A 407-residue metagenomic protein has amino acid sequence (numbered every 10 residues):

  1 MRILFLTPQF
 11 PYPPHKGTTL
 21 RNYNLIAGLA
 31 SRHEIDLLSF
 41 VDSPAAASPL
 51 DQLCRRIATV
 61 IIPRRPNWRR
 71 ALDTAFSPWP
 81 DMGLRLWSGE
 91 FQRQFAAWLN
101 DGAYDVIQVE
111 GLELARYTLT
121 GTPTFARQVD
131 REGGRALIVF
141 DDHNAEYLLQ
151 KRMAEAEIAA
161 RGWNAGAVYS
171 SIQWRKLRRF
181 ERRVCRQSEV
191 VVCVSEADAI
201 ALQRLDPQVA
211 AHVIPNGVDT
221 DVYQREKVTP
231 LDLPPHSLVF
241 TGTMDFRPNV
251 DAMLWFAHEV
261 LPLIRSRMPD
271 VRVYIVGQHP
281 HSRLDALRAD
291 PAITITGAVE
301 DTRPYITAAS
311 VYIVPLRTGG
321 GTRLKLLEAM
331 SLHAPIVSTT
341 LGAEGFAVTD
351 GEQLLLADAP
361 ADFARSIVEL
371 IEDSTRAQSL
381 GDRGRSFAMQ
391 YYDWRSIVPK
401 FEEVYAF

Functional and structural regions predicted by a protein language model:
M1-V60, N100-G102: N-terminal subdomain of nucleotide-sugar transferases
W68-R85, A136-R179, T243: Acceptor-binding helix/loop patch of EC 2.4 sugar-transfer enzymes, predominantly nucleotide-sugar-dependent
Y147, S170-R225: Donor nucleotide-sugar binding/catalytic pocket of nucleotide-sugar-dependent glycosyltransferases
E189, A292, T307-G321, L332-P335: Acidic donor-binding loop of glycosyltransferase active sites
R204, V213-A308: Conserved catalytic-core segment of nucleotide-activated headgroup transferases in glycan assembly
K325-E328, P335-T339: Short hydrophobic beta-strand element within catalytic cores of glycosyltransferases and related nucleotide-activated
L354-A361, E369-S374: Conserved acidic donor-binding segment of nucleotide-sugar-dependent glycosyltransferases
R376-Q390, K400-E403: A short, well-ordered alpha-helix in the C-terminal region of glycosyltransferases
